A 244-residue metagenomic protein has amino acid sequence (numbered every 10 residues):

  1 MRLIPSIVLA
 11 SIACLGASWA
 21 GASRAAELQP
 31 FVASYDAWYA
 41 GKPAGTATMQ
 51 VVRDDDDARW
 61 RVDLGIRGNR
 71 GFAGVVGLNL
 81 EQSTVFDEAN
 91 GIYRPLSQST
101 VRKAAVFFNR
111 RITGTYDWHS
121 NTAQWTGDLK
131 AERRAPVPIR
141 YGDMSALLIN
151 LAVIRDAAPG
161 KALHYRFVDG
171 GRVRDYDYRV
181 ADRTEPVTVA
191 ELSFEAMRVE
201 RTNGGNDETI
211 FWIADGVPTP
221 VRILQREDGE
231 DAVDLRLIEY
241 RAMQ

Functional and structural regions predicted by a protein language model:
M1-S11: Bacterial N-terminal signal peptides that target proteins for export
R2, R133-A135, R183, V217: Compositionally biased, intrinsically disordered/low-complexity regions enriched for serine, proline and threonine
C14, L151-I154: Alpha-helix boundary/capping residues
A17-A20: N-terminal signal peptide c-region/cleavage motif recognized by signal peptidases
A25-L28, R134-P136: Intrinsically disordered, low-complexity regions
A26-W118, V153-Q244: Acidic, serine/threonine-rich low-complexity disordered tracts
A105-L148: Hydrophobic, well-structured mid-protein blocks that either form specific transmembrane helices
